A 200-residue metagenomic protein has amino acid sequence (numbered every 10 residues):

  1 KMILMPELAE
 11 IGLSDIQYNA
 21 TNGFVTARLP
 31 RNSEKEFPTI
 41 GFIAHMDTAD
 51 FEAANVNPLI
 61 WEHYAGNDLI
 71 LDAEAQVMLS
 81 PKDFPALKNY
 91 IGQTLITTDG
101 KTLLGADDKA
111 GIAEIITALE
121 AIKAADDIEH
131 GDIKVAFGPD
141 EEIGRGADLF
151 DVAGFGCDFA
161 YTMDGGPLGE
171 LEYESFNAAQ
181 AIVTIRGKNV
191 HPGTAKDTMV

Functional and structural regions predicted by a protein language model:
K1-T94: Acidic/His- and Gly-rich active-site-bordering loop/insert found across diverse amide/peptide-bond hydrolases
I3, A20, F37, A110-A113 (+4 more regions): Conserved active-site and cofactor/substrate-binding residues in soluble primary-metabolism enzymes
F24, T39-G41, D132, D158-A160 (+1 more regions): Broad gene-expression machinery/nucleic-acid interaction feature
G41-H45, A136-G138, Y161-D164, T184-R186: Short beta-strand segments
M46-T48, D83-F84, G166-L168, F176-A179: Short glycine-enriched loops at secondary-structure junctions
K88-F176: Acidic/histidine-rich catalytic neighborhood of metal-dependent amide-processing enzymes
Y173, A195-V200: Acidic-enriched catalytic cores of C-N bond-cleaving enzymes acting on peptides and small amides
